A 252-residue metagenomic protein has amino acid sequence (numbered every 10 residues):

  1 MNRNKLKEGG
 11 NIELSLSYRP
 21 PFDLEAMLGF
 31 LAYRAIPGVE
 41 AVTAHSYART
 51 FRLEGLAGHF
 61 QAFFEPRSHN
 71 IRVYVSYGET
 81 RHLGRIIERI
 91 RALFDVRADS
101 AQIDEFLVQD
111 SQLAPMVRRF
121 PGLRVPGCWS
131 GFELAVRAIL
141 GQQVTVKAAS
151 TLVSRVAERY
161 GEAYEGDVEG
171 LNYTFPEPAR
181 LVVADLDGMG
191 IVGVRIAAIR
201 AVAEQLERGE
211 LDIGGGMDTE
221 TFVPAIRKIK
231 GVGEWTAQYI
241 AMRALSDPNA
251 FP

Functional and structural regions predicted by a protein language model:
M1-P252: HhH-family (HhH-GPD) DNA N-glycosylase catalytic core used in base-excision repair
